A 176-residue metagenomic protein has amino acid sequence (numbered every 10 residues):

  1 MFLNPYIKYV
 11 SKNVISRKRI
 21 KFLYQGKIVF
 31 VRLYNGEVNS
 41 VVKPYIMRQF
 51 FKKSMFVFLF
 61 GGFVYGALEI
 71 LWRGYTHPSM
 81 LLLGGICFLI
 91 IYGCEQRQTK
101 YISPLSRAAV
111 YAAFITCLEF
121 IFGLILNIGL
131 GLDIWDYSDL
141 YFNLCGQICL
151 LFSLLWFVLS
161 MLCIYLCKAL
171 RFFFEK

Functional and structural regions predicted by a protein language model:
F2-V10, L23-K176: Aromatic-rich, lipid-facing transmembrane alpha helices and their immediate juxtamembrane interface loops in integral
